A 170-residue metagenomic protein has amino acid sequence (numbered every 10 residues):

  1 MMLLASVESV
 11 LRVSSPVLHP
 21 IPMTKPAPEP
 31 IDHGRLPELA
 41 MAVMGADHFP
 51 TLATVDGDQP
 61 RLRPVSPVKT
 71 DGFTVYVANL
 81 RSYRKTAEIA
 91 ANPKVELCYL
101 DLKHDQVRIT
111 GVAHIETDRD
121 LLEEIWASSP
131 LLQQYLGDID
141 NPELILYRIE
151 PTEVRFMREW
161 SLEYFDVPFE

Functional and structural regions predicted by a protein language model:
M1-M2: Methionine residue identity
S6-P16: N-terminal polybasic/positive-inside topogenic patches
S14-F49: Extreme N-terminal tail/first-helix region
L18-D32, Q106-E170: Charged, gly/pro-rich active-site loop segments
H33-P37, N79-S82, P130-L132: Charged, amphipathic alpha-helical segments
D47-R81, A87-I89, V95-L100, R108-T110: Short beta-strand segments
R81-S82, K103, T152: A generic "binding-loop/recognition-motif" signal
A90-V95, A127-L131: Short, intrinsically disordered, mixed-charge
